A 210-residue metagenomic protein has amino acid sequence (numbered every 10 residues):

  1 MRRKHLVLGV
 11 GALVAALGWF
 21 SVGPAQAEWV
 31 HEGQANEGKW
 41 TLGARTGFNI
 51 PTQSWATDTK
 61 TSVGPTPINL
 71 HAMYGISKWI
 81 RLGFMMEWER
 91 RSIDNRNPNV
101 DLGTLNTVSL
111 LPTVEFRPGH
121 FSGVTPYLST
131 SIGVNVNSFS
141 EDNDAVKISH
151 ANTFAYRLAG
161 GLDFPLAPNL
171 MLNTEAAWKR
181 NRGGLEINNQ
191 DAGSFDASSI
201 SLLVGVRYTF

Functional and structural regions predicted by a protein language model:
M1-G38: Cleavable N-terminal export/targeting peptides
E28-E32, T41-I50, T66-D144, A151-Y156 (+2 more regions): Gram-negative (and chloroplast) outer-membrane scaffold detector with strong preference for beta-barrel transmembrane
I50-A56: Short, solvent-exposed loop/turn elements at domain surfaces
K60, L102, I148-H150, S194: Residue-level "hotspot" positions that anchor or transmit function at local structural transition points
D142, L185-G193: Solvent-exposed loop segments that connect transmembrane elements
A176-A177: Internal, hydrophobic beta-strand segments that form the core of beta-sheet-rich folds
